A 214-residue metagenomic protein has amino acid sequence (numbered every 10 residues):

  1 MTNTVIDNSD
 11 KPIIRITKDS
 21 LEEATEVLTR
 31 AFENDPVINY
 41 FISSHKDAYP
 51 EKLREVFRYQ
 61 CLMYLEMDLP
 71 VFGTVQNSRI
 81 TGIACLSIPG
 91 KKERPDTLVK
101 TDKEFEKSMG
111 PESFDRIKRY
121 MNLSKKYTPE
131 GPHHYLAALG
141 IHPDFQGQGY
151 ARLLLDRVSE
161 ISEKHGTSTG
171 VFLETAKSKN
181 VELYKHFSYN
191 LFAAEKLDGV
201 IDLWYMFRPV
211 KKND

Functional and structural regions predicted by a protein language model:
P12-I38: A short beta-loop-alpha structural element at the N-terminal edge of CoA-dependent acyl/N-acetyltransferase catalytic
K46-P70: Active-site rim helix/loop that mediates acceptor-substrate recognition in acyltransferases
M67-A84: Conserved beta-hairpin
C85-L139, Q146, D198: Conserved acyl-donor/pantetheine-binding loop and adjacent beta-alpha core of acyl/acetyltransferases and related
P129-H134, S162-A176: Conserved GNAT acetyl-CoA-binding A-motif
A137-Q146, F172-E182, D198-I201, P209-V210: Conserved beta-strand-loop-alpha-helix junction that forms the acyl-donor binding cleft
A138-I141, G147-E160: Conserved acetyl-CoA-binding loop-helix of GNAT-fold acetyltransferases
R152, K164-T167, K177-A194: Conserved active-site alpha-helix within GNAT-family acetyltransferase domains
